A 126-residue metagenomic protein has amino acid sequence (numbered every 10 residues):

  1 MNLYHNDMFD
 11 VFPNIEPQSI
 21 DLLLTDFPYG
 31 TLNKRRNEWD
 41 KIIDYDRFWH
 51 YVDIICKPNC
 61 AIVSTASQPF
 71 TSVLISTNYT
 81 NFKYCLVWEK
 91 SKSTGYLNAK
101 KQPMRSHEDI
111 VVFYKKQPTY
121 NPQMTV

Functional and structural regions predicted by a protein language model:
M1-V126: Core catalytic lobe of class I
